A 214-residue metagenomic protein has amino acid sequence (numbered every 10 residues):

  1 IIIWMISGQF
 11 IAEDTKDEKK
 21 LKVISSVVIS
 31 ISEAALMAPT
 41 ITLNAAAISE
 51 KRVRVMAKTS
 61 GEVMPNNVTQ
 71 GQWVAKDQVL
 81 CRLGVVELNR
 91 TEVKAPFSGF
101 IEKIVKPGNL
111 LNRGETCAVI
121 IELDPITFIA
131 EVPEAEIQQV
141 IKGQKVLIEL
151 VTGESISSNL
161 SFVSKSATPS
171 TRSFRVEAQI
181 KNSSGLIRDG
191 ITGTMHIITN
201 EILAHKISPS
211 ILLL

Functional and structural regions predicted by a protein language model:
I1-L43, W73, A95, Q139 (+1 more regions): Acidic, gly/proline-rich low-complexity N-terminal segments at the extreme N terminus
S25, A130, H205-K206: Residues that recognize and position ribonucleotide moieties
S32, A45-A47, V63, I101 (+1 more regions): Conserved hydrophobic positions within beta-strands
S49-R52, T59-S60, Q70, Q78 (+7 more regions): Periplasm/extracytoplasmic soluble domains of Gram-negative envelope assemblies and related organellar analogs
R113-V119, F162, T192: Glycine- and charge-enriched low-complexity intrinsically disordered segments
I141, L150, E154-L213: Structural microfeature recognizing short secondary-structure transition sites
